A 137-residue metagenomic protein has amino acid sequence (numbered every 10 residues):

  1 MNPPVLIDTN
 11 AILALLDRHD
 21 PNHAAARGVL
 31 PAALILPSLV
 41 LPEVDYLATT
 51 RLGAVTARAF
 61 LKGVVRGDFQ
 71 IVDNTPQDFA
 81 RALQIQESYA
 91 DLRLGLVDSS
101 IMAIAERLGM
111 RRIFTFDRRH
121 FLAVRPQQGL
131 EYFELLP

Functional and structural regions predicted by a protein language model:
M1-D20: Metal-dependent nucleic-acid phosphoesterase active-site entry motif
N2, M102, E106-P137: Acidic, PIN/NYN-like endoribonuclease modules and their adjacent C-terminal/linker elements
L6-I7, A25-L52, V65-R66, I71-N74: PIN/NYN-family metal-dependent endoribonuclease catalytic core
N10-A11, L39, Q77, R119: Alpha-helix/helix-capping structural signal
A14-L16, L47, V124: Residues that scaffold the ATP/ADP-binding catalytic core of kinase and kinase-like folds
H19-N22, L52-T56, E106-F114: Short helix-capping/linker segments at secondary-structure and domain boundaries
Q70-R118: Active-site neighborhoods of divalent-metal-dependent phosphate/nucleic-acid chemistry enzymes
